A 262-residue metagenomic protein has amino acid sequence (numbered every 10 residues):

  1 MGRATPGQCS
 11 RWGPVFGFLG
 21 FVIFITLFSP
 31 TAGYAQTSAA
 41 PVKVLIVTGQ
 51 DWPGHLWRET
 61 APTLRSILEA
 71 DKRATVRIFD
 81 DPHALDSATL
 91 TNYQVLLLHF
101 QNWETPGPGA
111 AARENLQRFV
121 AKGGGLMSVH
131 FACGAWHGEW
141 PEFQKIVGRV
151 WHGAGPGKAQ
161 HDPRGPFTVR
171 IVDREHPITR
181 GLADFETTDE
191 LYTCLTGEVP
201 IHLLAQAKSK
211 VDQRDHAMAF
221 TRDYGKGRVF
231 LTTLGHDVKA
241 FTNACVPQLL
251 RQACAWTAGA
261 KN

Functional and structural regions predicted by a protein language model:
V15-P30: Bacterial N-terminal signal peptides
G33-A35: Boundary at the C-terminal end of the N-terminal hydrophobic targeting segment
T37-V42, T48, R58, E69-A70 (+3 more regions): Extracellular ligand-binding/catalytic regions of CAZymes and related secreted enzymes and adhesion modules
P41, L45-D51, L90-H137, K226: Short alpha-beta junction capping motif
D51-P62: Glycine- and acidic-residue-enriched helix-capping/strand-helix junction motifs
A74-H83: A short beta-strand-loop structural module common to alpha/beta enzyme folds
V129-Q213: An acidic, glycine-rich "communication" segment
